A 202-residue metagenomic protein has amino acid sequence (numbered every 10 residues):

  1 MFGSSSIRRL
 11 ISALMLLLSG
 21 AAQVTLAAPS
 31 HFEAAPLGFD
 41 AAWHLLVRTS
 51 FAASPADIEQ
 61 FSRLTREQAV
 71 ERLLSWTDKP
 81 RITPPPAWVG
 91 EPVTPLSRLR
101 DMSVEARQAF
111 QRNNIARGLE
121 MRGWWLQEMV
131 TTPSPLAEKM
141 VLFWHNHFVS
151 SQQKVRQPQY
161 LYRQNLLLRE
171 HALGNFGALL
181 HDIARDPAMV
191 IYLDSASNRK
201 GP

Functional and structural regions predicted by a protein language model:
F2-I11: Bacterial N-terminal signal peptides that target proteins for export
I11-Q23: Bacterial N-terminal signal peptides
Q23-P29: Sec/Tat signal peptide C-region and signal peptidase I cleavage site
P29-L46: Short N-terminal segments immediately surrounding and downstream of signal-peptide cleavage
F32, P36, A53-R63, N114-P202: Primarily short, surface-exposed interaction patches in extracytoplasmic proteins
P36, P55-G118: Active-site-surrounding "flap" and adjacent substrate/cofactor-binding loops of secreted or lumenal enzymes, prototyped
T49-F51: Short polar catalytic/cofactor-binding loops
